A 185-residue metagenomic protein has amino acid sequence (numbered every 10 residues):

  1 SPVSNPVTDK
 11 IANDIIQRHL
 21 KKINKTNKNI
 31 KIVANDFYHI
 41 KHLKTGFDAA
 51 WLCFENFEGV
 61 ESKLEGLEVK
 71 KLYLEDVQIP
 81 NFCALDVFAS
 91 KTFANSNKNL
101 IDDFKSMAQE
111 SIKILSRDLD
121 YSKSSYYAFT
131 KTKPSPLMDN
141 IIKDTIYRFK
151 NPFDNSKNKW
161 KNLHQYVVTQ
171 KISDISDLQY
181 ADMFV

Functional and structural regions predicted by a protein language model:
S1-E65, P80-F82, K161: Bilobed "Venus flytrap"/periplasmic-binding protein-like clamshell domains and structurally analogous long
N5, V77, D154-S156: Short Gly/Pro-enriched turn/cap motifs at secondary-structure boundaries
I23-K31, K131-K143, S173-Y180: Short, surface-exposed acidic
Y38-T130: Pocket-lining segment of extracytoplasmic ligand-binding domains
N95-K171: Secondary-structure end/capping motifs
H164-V185: C-terminal solvent-exposed extensions
